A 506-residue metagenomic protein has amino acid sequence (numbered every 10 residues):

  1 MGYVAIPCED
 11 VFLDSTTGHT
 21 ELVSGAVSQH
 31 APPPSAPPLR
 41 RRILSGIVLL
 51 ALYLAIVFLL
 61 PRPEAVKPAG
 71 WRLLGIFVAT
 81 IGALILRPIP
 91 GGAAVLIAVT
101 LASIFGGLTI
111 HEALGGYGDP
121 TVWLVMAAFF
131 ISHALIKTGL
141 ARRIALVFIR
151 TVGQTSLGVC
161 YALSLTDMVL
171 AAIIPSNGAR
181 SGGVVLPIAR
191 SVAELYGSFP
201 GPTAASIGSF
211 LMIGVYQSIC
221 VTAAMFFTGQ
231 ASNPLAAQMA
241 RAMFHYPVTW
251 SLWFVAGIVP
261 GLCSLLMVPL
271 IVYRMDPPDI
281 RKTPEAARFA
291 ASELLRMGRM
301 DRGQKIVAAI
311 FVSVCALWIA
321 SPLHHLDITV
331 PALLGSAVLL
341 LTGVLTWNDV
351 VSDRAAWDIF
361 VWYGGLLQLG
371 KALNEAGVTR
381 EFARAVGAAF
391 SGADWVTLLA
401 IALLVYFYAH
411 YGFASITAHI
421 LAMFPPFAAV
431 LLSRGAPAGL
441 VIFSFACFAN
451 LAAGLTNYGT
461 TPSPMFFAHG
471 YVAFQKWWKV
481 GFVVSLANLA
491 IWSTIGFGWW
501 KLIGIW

Functional and structural regions predicted by a protein language model:
I6, D14, G18-A65, K137 (+5 more regions): Juxtamembrane and boundary regions of transmembrane helices in multi-pass small-molecule transporters and channels
S35-R41, E64-R72, L84, H111-P120 (+6 more regions): Interfacial loop-to-helix junctions that mark the boundaries of transmembrane helices in multi-pass membrane
L44, V48-A55, G75-G82, I97 (+14 more regions): Lipid-exposed faces of alpha-helical membrane segments in multi-pass integral membrane proteins
R62, G92-P202, D353, W357-I359 (+1 more regions): Membrane-embedded alpha-helical segments and adjacent helix-loop junctions characteristic of multi-pass solute
P63-W71, V78-L96, A113, L266 (+4 more regions): Flexible hinge motifs at transmembrane-helix junctions and intramembrane kinks/re-entrant loops in multi-pass membrane
A65-G75, G118-F130, L326-S336, V386-L398 (+1 more regions): Structural signature of hydrophobic alpha-helical transmembrane segments
F77-R87, V99, A428-L431, M465-F467: Generic transmembrane alpha-helix motif of multi-pass integral membrane proteins
I81-P90, T166-S176, Y216-F227, L317-L323 (+2 more regions): Transmembrane alpha-helix interface/packing and boundary motifs in multi-pass membrane proteins, characterized by
